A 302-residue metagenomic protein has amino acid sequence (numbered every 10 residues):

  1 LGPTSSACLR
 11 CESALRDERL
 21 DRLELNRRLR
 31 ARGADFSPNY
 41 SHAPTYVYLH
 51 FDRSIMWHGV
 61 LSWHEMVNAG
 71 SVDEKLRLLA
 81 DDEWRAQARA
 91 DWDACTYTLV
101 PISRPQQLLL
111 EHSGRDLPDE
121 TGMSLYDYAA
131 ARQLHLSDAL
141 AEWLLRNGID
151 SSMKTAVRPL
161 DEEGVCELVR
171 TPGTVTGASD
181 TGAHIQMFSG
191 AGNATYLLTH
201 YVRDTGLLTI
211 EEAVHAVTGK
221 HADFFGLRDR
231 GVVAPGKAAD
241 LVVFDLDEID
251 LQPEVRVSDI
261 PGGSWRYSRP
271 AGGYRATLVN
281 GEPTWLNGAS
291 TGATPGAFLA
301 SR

Functional and structural regions predicted by a protein language model:
L1-G206: Active-site neighborhoods of metal-dependent hydrolases
G2-T4, A34-P38, G231, A239-V242 (+1 more regions): Structural beta-strand/beta-sheet cores of well-ordered domains, especially the beta-sheet scaffolds that support
A7, Y40, A141-E142, E212-A216 (+1 more regions): Beta-strand segments within the central parallel beta-sheet cores of soluble alpha/beta enzyme folds
N39, Q133, D180, A213 (+4 more regions): Divalent metal-coordination and catalytic microenvironments
P118-D119, A222, R266-R269: Short loop/turn motifs at secondary-structure junctions and domain boundaries
S152-L160, V165, I210-V214, A222-R256: Acidic, glycine-enriched loop/beta-strand segments at the rims of small-molecule binding/catalytic pockets
E167-T174, N193, V242-A297: C-terminal cap of metal-dependent C-N hydrolases
T205-L207, H215-T218: Glycine-rich loop-to-alpha-helix module at the N-terminal edge of alpha/beta enzyme cores
